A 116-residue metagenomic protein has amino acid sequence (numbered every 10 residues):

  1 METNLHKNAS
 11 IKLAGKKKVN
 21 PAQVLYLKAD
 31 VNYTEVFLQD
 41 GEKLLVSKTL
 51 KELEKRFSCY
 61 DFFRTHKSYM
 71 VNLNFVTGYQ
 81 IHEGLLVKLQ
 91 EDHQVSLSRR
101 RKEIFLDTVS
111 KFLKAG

Functional and structural regions predicted by a protein language model:
M1-A9, T108-G116: Inter-domain helical "communication" segments and dimerization helices that couple sensory or membrane-embedded modules
E2-Q90: Conserved binding/recognition cores within well-folded domains
E54-Y60, E103-F112: Short, surface-exposed linear segments at secondary-structure transitions and domain or protein termini
G84-D107: C-terminal structural segments of small proteins and small subunits
